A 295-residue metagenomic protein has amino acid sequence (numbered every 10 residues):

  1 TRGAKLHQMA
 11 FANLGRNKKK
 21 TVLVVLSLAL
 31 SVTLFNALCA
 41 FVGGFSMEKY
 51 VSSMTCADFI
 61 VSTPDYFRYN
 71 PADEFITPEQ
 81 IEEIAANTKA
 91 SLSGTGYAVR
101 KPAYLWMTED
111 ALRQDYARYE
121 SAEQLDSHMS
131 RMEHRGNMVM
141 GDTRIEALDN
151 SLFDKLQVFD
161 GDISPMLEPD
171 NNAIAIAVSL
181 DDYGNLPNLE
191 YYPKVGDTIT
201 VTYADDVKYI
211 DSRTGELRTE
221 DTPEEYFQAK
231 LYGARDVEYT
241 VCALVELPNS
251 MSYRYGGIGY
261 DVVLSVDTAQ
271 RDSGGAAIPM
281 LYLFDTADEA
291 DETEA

Functional and structural regions predicted by a protein language model:
T1-L23: Feature of multi-pass inner-membrane transport and sensor proteins that recognizes transmembrane helices together
R2-K5, V25, S31-F35, M54 (+1 more regions): Interdomain helical linkers/hinges and coiled-coil/dimerization scaffolds that transmit conformational signals
G3-Q8, L28, F41-G44, E48-K49 (+1 more regions): Long, internal scaffold/assembly segments composed of regular secondary structure
H7, K19, N36, K49 (+1 more regions): Functionally constrained cores in energy, signaling, and assembly domains
K18-G44: Short, strongly hydrophobic transmembrane alpha-helices
G43-A295: Basic-flanked hydrophobic alpha-helices used for secretion and membrane insertion
